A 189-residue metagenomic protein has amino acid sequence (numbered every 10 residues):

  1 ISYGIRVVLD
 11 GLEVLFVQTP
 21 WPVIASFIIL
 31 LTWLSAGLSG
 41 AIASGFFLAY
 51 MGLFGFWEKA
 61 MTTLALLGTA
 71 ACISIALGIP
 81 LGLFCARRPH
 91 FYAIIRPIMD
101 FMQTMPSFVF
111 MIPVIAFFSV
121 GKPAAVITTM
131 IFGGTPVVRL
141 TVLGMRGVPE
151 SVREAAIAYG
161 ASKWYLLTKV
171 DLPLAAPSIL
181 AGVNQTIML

Functional and structural regions predicted by a protein language model:
I1-W21: Interfacial loop/helix-cap signal at membrane boundaries in integral membrane proteins
P22-L30, G45-A49, V109-P113, P173: Hydrophobic, membrane-inserted alpha-helices
I28-L34, F47-E58, A70-M99: Transmembrane-helix boundary motif in ABC transporter permease subunits
L34-G40, F54-G55, S119-A124, N184: Transmembrane helix interruption/hinge and helix-loop junction motifs
A60, L64, I94-F101, T141 (+3 more regions): Hydrophobic alpha-helical elements at and bordering transmembrane segments of multi-pass membrane proteins
L66-T69, I73-I79, L83-A86, R96-P136: Generic hydrophobic transmembrane alpha-helix motif, especially the helices
M105, M145-P149, A155-A175: Short helix-to-coil transition segments within interhelical loops that connect adjacent transmembrane helices
T128-I131, K163-L189: Transmembrane alpha-helices
